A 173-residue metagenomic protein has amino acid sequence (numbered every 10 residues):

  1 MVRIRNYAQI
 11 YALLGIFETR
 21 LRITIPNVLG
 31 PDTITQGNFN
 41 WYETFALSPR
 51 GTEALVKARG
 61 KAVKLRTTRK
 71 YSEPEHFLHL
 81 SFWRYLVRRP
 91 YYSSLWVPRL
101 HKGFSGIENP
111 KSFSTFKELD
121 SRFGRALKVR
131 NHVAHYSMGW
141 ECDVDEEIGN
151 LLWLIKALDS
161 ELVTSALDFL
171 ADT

Functional and structural regions predicted by a protein language model:
M1-T173: Amphipathic alpha-helical interface elements
